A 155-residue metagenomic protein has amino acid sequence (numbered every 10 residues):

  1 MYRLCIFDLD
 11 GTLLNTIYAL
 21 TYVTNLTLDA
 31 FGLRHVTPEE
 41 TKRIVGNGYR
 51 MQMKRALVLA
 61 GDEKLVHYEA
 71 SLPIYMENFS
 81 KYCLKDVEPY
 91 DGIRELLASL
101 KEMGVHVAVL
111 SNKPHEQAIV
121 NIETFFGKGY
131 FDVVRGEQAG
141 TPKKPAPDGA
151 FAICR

Functional and structural regions predicted by a protein language model:
M1-R43, R50: Active-site neighborhood of HAD-like aspartate-dependent phosphohydrolases
Y2, L97, Y130-F131: Core-facing hydrophobic residues within beta-strands of well-ordered domains
L4, A108, V133: Hydrophobic "anchor" residues on beta-strands that sit immediately upstream of conserved functional sites
T21, N25, K42, G46-K54 (+4 more regions): An amphipathic alpha-helix signature
T27-L28, G48-E63, N121, I153-C154: Helix-loop "lid/cap" segments that line or gate small-molecule binding pockets
V58-E95, M103-V105: Metal-dependent phosphoesterase signature
K85-E88, P114-R155: Substrate-recognition "cap/lid" segment bordering the active-site pocket of phosphatases
L96-E123: Substrate-recognition element of Asp-dependent hydrolases with the DxDx(T/V) motif
